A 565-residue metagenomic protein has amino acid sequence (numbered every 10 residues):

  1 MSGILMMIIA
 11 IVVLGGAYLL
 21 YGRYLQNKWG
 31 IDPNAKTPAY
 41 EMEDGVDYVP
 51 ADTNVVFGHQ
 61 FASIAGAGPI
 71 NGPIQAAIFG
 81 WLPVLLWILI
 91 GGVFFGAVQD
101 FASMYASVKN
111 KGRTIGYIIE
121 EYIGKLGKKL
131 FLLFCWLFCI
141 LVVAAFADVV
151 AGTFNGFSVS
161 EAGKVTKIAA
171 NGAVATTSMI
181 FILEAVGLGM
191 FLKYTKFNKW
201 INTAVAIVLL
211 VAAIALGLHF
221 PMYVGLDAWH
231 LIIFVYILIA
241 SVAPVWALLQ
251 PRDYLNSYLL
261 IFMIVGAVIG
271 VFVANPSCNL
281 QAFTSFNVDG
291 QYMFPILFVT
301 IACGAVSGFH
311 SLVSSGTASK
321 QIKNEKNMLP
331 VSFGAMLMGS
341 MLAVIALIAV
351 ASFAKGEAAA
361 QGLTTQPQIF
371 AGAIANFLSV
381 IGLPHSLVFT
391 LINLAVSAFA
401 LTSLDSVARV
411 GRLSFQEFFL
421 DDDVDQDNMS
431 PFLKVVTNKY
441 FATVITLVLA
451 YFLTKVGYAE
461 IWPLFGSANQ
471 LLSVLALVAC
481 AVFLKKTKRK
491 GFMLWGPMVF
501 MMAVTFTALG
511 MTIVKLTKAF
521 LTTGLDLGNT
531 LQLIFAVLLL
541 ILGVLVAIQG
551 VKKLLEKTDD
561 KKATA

Functional and structural regions predicted by a protein language model:
M1-A17, I207-W246, Q250-N256, I269-V273 (+5 more regions): A generic transmembrane alpha-helix motif of multi-pass inner-membrane proteins
S2, P69-I70, L82, L141-V165 (+11 more regions): Transmembrane helix-loop junctions in multi-pass membrane proteins
S2-L19, A76-S107, G116, A175-F181 (+4 more regions): Extracellular loop-to-transmembrane helix junctions
G16-I70, S257, Q321: Membrane-interface "cap" regions at the ends of multi-pass membrane proteins
A51-N110, E121-K125, V142, A147-G156 (+2 more regions): Membrane-interface helix-loop-helix modules in multi-pass membrane proteins
A67-I74, G91-Q99, S103, S107-K111 (+6 more regions): Membrane-helix boundary/coupling elements in multi-pass transport proteins
K125-I140, G334-M341, V388, E417-K455: Loop-to-transmembrane helix boundary motifs in multi-pass membrane proteins
V271-S285, L337-A373, S406: Extracellular/periplasmic helix-exit of transmembrane alpha-helices
